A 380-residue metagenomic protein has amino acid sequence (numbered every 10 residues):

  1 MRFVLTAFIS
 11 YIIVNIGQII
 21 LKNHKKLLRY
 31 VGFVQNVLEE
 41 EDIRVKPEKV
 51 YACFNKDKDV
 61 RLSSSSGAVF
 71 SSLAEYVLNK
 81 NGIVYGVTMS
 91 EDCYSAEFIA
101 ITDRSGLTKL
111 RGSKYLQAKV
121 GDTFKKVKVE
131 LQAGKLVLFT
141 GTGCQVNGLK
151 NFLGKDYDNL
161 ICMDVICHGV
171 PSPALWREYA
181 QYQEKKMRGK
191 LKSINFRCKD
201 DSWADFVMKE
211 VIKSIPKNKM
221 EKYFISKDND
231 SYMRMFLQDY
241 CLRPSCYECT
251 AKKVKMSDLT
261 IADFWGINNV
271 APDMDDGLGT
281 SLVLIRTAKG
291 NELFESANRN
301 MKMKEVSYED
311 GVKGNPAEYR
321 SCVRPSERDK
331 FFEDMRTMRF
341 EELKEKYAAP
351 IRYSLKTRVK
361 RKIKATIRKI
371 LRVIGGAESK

Functional and structural regions predicted by a protein language model:
M1-G141, S296-K380: Iron-sulfur-cluster electron-transfer modules
I9, S64-A68, S72, D122 (+5 more regions): Conserved active-site and cofactor/substrate-binding residues in soluble primary-metabolism enzymes
K80-I83, E184, G189-K380: Long, compositionally biased charged/polar accessory segments in the mid-to-C-terminal portions of proteins
V87, F139-G143, M163-I166, A262: Short His-Asn-centered micro-motif
A96-F98, G148-F152, S172-E178: A short acidic (Asp/Glu
K135-D156: A glycine-rich beta-strand to alpha-helix segment that forms a phosphate/ribose-binding loop at ligand/cofactor sites
K150-I161, A180-K185: Short, surface-exposed basic-aromatic patches at helix termini and helix-loop junctions that form
I161-Y182: Short, flexible loop segments at boundaries between secondary-structure elements
